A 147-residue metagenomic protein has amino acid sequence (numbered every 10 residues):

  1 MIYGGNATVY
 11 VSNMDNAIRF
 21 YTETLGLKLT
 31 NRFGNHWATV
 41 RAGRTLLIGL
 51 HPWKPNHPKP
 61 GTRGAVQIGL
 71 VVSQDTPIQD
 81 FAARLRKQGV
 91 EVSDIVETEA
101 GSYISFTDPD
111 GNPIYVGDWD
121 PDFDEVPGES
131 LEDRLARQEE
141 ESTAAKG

Functional and structural regions predicted by a protein language model:
G4-S12, V40-R41, P58-R84, S102-T107 (+1 more regions): Vicinal oxygen chelate
D15-K28: Amphipathic alpha-helical segments
G26-R32, V90-D94: Short secondary-structure junctions
K28-R63, P113-D118: Conserved short beta-strand elements that form part of the metal-binding/catalytic scaffold of enzyme active sites
R44, P52-K54, T76, D94-E99: Short, well-ordered turn and helix-capping elements at secondary-structure junctions
A82-G147: Vicinal oxygen chelate
